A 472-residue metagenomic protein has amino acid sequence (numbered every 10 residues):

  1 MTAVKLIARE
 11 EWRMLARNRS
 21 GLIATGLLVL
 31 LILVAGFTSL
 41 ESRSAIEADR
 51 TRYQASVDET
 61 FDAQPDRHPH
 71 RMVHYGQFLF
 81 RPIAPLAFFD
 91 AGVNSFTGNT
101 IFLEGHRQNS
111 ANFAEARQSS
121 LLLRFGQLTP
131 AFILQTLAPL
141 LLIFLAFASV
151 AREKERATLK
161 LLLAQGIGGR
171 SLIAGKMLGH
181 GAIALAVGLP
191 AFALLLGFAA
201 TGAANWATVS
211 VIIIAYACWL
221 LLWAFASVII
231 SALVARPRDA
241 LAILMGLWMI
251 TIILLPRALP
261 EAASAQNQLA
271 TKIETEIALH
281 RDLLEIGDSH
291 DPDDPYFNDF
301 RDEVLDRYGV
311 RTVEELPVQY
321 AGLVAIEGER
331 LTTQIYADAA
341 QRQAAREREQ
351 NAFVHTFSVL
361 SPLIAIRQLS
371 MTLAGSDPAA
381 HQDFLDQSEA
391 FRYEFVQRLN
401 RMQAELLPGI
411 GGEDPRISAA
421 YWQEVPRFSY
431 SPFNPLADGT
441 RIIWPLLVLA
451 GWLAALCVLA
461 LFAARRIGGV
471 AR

Functional and structural regions predicted by a protein language model:
M1-F125, L241-R472: Transmembrane alpha-helical segments and their membrane-interface loop/helix boundaries that make up the transmembrane
L6-I7, A16-R17, F144-L185, A464-V470: Helix-loop-helix units of permease transmembrane domains in multi-pass membrane transporters, especially ABC
A24, T129, L137-L141, G169-F198 (+1 more regions): Selective transmembrane-helix segments that form parts of the transport pathway or gating/packing helices in multipass
G26-L27, L178, A182, A186 (+5 more regions): Hydrophobic residues within alpha-helical transmembrane segments of multi-pass solute transporters/permease subunits
I32-F37, S120-L121, F125, G179-A235 (+3 more regions): Secretory targeting signals
P85-N94, G126-R152, R156: Long, hydrophobic alpha-helical segments
Q127-A131, P139-F144, G175, A207-I212 (+1 more regions): Short alpha-helical transmembrane interface motifs in multi-pass membrane proteins
L142-A146, A226, A242, L459-A460: Hydrophobic/aromatic residues in alpha-helical transmembrane segments
